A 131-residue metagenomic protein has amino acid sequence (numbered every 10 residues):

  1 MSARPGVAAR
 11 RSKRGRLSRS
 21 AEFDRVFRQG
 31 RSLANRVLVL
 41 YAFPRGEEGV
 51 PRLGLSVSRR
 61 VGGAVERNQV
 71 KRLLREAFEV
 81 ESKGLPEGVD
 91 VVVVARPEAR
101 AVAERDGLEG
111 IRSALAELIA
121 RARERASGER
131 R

Functional and structural regions predicted by a protein language model:
M1-R131: Positively charged, solvent-exposed patches that mediate nucleic-acid binding
